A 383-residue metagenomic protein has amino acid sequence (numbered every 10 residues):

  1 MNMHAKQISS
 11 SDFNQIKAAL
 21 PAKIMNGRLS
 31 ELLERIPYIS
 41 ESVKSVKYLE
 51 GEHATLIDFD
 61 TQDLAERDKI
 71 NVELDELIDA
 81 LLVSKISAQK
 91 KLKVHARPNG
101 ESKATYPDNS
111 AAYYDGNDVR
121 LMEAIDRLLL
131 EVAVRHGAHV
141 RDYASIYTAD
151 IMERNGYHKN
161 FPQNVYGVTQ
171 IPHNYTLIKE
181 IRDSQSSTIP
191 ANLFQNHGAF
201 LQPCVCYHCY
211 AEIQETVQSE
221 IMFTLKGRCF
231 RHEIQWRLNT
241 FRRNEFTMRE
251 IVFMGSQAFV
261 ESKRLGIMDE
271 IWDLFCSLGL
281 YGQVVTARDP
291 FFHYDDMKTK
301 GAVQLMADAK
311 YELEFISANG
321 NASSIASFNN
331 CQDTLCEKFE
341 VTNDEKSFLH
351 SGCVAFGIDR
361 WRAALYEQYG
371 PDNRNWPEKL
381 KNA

Functional and structural regions predicted by a protein language model:
N2-G27, S45-A383: TRNA-recognition modules of translation machinery and tRNA-sensing kinases, especially anticodon-binding
R35-V43, E50: Contiguous, structured surface segment used for ligand recognition
